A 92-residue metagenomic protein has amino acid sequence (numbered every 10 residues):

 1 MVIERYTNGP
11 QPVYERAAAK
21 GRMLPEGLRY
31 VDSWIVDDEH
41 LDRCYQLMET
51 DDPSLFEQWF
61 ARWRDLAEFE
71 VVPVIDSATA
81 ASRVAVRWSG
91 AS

Functional and structural regions predicted by a protein language model:
M1-R43, D51-L55, I75-S92: Short S/T/G/P-rich N-terminal loop/turn motif that feeds into the first structured element of a domain
V13, E57, A67-E70: Secondary-structure transition/capping residues
P25, W63-L66: Short, well-ordered coil/turn elements that cap or connect secondary structure elements
R43-Y45, E68: A common structural microfeature
F60: Short, flexible helix/strand-to-coil boundary loops that buttress conserved ligand/catalytic motifs in alpha/beta
D65-S77: Conserved short beta-strand edge segments in small beta-sheet-based binding/regulatory domains
